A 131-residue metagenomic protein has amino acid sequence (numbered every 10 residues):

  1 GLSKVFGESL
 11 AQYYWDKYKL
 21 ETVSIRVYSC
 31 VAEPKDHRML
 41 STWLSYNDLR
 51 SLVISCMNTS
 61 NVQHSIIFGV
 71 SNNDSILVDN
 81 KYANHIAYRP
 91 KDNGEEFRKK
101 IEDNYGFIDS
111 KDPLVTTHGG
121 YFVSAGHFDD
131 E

Functional and structural regions predicted by a protein language model:
S3-F6: Active-site helix of classical SDR
E8-A32: Conserved beta-loop-beta element that borders a ligand/cofactor-binding pocket
V23-I25, I67, K91: Hydrophobic/aromatic beta-strand patches that form the interior of the parallel beta-sheet core in alpha/beta enzyme
R26-E33, W43-S65, N72: Alpha-helical substrate-binding/gating segment
E33-D36, K81-Y82: Short beta-loop-alpha junction of Rossmann-like oxidoreductase domains
R38-S41: Short glycine-enriched, charge-decorated loop/helix-capping segments at active-site entrances that position
I66, N72-R89, N104-D130: Conserved C-terminal active-site "lid" loop/helix of NAD(P)H-dependent oxidoreductases that clamps the redox cofactor
N93-G106: Short linear loop/turn motifs
